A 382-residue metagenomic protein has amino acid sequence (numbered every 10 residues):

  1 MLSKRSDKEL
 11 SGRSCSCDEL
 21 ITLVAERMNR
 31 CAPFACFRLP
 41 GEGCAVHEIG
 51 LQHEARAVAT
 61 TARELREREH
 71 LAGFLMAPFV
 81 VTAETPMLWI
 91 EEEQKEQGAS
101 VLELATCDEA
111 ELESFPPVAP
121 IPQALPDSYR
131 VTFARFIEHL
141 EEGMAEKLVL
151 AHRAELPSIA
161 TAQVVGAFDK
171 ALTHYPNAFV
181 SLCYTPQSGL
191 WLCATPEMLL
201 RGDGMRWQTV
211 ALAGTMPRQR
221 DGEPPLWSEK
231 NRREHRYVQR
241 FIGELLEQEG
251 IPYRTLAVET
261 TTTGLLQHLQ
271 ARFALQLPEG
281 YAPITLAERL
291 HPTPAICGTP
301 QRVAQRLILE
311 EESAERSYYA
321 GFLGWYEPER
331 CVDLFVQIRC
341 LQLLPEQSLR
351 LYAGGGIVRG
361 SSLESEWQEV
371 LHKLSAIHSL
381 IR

Functional and structural regions predicted by a protein language model:
M1-A57, A154-T161, V165: Short Lys/Arg-enriched alpha/beta "domain-start" segment
M28-E48, P157-Y237, Q270, R330-G354: An anion-binding catalytic pocket shared by soluble metabolic enzymes
L51-S158, A162-Q163, E223, E229 (+1 more regions): Non-catalytic accessory segments adjacent to catalytic cores
G73-M76, L148, V180-C183, R316-G324: A short glycine-rich, hydrophobically flanked beta-strand micro-motif that places a catalytic Asp/Glu for divalent metal
K95-D127, F133-A134, L156-P157, V210-E310 (+1 more regions): Contiguous alpha-helical scaffold segments within structured protein domains that host functional hotspots
G143, L200, R240, A304 (+1 more regions): Residue-level signal for inorganic ion chemistry
T185-W191, G243, V258-L266, F322-W325: A glycine-rich phosphate-binding loop feature that marks nucleotide/adenosyl-phosphate handling sites
L277-R382: Conserved hydrophobic core element of enzyme catalytic domains
